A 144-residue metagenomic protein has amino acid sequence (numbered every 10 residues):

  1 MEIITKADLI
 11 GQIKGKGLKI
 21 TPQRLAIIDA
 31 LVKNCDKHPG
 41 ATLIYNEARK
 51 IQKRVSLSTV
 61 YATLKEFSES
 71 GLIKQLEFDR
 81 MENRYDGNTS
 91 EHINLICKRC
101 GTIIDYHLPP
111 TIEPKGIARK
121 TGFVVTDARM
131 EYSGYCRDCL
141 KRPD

Functional and structural regions predicted by a protein language model:
M1-A26, V32-K33: Intrinsically disordered, low-complexity serine/threonine- and proline-rich regulatory segments
I28-D29, K65: A cross-family signal for key residues in well-ordered alpha-helices that form functional helical elements
N34, G40-Q52: DNA-recognition alpha helix
V60-S70: Basic amphipathic alpha-helical segments that dock to polyanions
E69-D144: Non-DNA-binding regulatory cores of transcription-related proteins, predominantly C-terminal effector-binding
